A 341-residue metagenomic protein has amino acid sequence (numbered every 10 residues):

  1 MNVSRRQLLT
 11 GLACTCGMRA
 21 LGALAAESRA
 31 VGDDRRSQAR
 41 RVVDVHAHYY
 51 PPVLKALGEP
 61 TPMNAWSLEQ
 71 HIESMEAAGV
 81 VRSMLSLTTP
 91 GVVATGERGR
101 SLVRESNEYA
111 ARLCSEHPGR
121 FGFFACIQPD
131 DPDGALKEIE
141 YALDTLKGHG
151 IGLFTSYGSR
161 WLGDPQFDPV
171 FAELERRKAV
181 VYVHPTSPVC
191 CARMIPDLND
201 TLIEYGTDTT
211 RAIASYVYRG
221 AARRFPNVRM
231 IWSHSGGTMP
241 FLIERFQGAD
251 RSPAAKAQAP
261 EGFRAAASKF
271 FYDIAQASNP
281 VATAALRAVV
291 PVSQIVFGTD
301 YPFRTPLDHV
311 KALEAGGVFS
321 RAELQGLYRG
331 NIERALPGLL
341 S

Functional and structural regions predicted by a protein language model:
N2-R41, V45, V53-R82, Y109-R112 (+6 more regions): Mid-to-C-terminal alpha-helical segments outside catalytic/metal-binding sites
V43-A47, S83-L85, F123-A125, I151-L153 (+4 more regions): Hydrophobic faces of well-ordered beta-strands that scaffold small-molecule active sites in alpha/beta enzyme cores
H48, T186-S187, G236, P302: Catalytic metal-binding/acid-base residues of hydrolase active sites
T61-A65, V92-A94, P129-A135, G158-P165 (+3 more regions): Acidic-and-aromatic substrate-binding clefts and catalytic sites of carbohydrate-active enzymes
S86-I213: Active-site gating/metal-coordination segments in enzymes
V228-A265: Aromatic-lined glycan-binding groove of carbohydrate-active enzymes
A254-A284: Aromatic-anchored helix/helix-loop segment that forms the rim or "lid" of small-molecule/cofactor binding pockets
